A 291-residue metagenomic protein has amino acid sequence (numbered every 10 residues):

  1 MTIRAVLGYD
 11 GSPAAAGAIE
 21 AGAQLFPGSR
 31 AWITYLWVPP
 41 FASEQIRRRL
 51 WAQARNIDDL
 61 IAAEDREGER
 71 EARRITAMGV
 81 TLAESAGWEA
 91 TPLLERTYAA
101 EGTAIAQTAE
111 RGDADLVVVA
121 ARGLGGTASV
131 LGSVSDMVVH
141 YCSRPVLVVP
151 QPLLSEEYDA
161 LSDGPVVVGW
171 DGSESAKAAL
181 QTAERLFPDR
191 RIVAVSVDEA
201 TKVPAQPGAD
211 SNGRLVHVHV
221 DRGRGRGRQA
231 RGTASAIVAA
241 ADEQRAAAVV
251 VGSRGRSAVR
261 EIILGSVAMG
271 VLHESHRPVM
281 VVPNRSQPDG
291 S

Functional and structural regions predicted by a protein language model:
M1, R66, R70-V117, L154 (+4 more regions): Structural beta-alpha unit
M1-L60, T91, L161-V220, A246-A248: Small/aliphatic-rich secondary-structure junction motif
I19, V138, C142, L180 (+2 more regions): Fold-core signature of tandem repeat domains
P27, V134, C142-S143, P188 (+3 more regions): Short, structured coil segments at secondary-structure junctions
E110, L116-M137, E157-D163, V251-E274 (+1 more regions): Glycine-rich, Arg-bearing micro-motifs that act as flexible, cationic patches
V119-A121, V146-P152, V279-P283: Short beta-strand elements of ligand-binding domains
S135-S155: Short, structured interface segments
